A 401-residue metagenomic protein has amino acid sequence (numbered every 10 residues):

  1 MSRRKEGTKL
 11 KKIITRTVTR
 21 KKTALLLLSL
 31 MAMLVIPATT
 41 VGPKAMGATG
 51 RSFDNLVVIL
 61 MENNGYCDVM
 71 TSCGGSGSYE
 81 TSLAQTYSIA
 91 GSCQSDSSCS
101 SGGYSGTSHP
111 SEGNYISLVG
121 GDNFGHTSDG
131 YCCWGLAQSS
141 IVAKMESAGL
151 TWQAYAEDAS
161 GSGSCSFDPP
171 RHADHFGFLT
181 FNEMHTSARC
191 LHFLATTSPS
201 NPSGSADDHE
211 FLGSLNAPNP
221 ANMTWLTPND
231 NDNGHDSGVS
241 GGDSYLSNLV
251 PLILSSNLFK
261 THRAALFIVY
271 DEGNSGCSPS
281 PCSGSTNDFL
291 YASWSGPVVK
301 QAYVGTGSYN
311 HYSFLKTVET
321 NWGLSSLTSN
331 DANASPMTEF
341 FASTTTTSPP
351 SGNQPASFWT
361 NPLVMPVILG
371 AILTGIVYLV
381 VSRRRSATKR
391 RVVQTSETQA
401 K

Functional and structural regions predicted by a protein language model:
M1-T19: N-terminal secretory signal peptides that target proteins for export/translocation
S2, A32-L34, G47, P366: Position-driven detector of the extreme protein N-terminus
K9, L30-A32, A45: Residue-level detector of intrinsically disordered terminal segments
I14-T15, P37, L369, L373 (+1 more regions): Residues marking helix boundaries in flexible regions
L27-P37: Bacterial N-terminal signal peptides
G42-P350: N-terminal pro-sequences and low-complexity stem/linker regions of secreted or lumenal proteins
N353-I368: Juxtamembrane/start-of-transmembrane alpha-helix segments at the extracytoplasmic/lumenal side of membrane anchors
A371-K401: C-terminal membrane-anchoring or membrane-association module
